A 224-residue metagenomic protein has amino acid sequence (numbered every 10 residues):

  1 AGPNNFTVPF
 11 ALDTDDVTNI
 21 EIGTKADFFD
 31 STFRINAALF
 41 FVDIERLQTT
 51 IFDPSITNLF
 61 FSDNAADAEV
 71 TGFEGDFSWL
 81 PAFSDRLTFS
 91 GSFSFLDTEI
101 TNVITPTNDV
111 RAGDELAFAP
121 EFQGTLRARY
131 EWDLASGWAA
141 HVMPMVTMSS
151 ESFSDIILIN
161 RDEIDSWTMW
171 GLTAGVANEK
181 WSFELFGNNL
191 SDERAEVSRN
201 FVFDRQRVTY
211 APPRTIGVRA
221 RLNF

Functional and structural regions predicted by a protein language model:
G2-N5, T49-I51, N102-T107, F153-L158 (+1 more regions): Short acidic, glycine/proline-rich loop/turn micro-motifs
N5-A11, L59-N64, T107-L116, I156-R161 (+1 more regions): Extracellular loop and loop/strand-boundary signature of outer-membrane beta-barrel proteins
D13-S78, S94, T98-N102, N188 (+1 more regions): Membrane-embedded beta-barrel scaffold of Gram-negative outer-membrane proteins
D16-I20, E69-F73, F118-G124, S166-W170 (+2 more regions): Residues that define the transmembrane beta-barrel architecture of outer-membrane proteins
D30-I35, S84-F89, A135-W138, K180-L185: Repeated loop/turn-to-beta-strand initiation elements of outer-membrane beta-barrel proteins
A38, I157-I164, W170-T173, Q206: Short, glycine/charged-rich beta-strand-loop motifs at protein surfaces that mediate ligand recognition and catalysis
F41-D43, D63-I156, R219-N223: Gram-negative outer-membrane beta-barrel transporters
D43, T147-D155, G175-F224: C-terminal beta-signal and adjacent terminal beta-strands/loops of Gram-negative outer-membrane beta-barrel proteins
